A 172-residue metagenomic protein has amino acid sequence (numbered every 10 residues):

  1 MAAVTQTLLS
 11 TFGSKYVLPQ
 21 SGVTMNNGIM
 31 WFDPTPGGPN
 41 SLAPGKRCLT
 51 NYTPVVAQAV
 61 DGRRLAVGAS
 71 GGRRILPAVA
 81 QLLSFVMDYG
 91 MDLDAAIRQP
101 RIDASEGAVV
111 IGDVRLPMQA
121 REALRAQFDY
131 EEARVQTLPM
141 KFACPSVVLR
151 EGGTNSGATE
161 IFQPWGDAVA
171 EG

Functional and structural regions predicted by a protein language model:
M1-L138: Proteins synthesized as precursors that undergo proteolytic processing into mature forms
L116-G172: Cofactor-centric catalytic regions
